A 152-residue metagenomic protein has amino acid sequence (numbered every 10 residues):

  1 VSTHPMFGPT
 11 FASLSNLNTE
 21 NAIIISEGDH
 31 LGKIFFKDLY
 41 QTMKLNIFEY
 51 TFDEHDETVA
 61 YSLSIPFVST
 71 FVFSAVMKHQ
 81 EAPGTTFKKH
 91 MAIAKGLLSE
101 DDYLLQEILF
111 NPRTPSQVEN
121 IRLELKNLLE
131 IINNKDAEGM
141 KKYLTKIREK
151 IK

Functional and structural regions predicted by a protein language model:
V1-I47: Rossmann-fold dinucleotide-binding core
E49-K152: An accessory alpha-helical subdomain
